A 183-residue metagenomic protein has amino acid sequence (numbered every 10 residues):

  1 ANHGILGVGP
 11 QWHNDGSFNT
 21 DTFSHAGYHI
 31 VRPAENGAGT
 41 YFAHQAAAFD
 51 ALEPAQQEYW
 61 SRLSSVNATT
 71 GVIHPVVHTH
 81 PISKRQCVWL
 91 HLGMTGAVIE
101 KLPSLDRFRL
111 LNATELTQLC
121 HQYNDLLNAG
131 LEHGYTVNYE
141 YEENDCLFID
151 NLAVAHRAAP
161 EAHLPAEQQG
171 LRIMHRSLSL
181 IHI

Functional and structural regions predicted by a protein language model:
A1-C146, L152-I181: Non-heme Fe(II) oxygenase catalytic core, chiefly the N-lobe of the double-stranded beta-helix
